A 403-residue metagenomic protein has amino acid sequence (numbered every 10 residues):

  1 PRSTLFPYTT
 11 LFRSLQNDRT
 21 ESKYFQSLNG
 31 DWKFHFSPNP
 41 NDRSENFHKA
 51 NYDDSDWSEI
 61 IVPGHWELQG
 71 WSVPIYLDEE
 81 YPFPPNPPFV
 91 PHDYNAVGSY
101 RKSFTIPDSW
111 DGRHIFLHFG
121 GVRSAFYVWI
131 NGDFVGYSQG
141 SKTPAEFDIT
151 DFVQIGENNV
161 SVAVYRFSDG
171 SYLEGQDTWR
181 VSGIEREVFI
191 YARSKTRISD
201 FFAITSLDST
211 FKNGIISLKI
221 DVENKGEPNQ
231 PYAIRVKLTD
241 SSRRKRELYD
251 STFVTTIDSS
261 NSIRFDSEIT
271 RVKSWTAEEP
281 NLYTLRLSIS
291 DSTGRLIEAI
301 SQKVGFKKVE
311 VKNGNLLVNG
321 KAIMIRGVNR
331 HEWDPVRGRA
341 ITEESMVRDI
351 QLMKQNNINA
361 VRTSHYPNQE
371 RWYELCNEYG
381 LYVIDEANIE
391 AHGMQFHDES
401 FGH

Functional and structural regions predicted by a protein language model:
T4-L11: Short, small-residue-biased leader/transition segments that mark boundaries at the very start of proteins
D18-R19, K33-S37, H65-L68, V73 (+6 more regions): Accessory beta-strand-rich segments of carbohydrate-active enzymes
W110-H114, V153-E157, N229, I269-T284: Short glycine/proline/serine/threonine-rich loop/turn segments at secondary-structure transition edges
S124-Y127, K142-T150, A163, D169-L173 (+2 more regions): Active-site mouth of glycoside hydrolases
V128-I130, N213-T255, I263-F265, L285: Beta-strand-rich binding/interaction modules
R166-Y172, S290-I297: Short acidic/polar inter-strand loop motif in beta-rich domains
E185-F202, K307-K321: Low-complexity, Pro/Ser/Thr- and charge-rich linker/hinge segments at domain boundaries
